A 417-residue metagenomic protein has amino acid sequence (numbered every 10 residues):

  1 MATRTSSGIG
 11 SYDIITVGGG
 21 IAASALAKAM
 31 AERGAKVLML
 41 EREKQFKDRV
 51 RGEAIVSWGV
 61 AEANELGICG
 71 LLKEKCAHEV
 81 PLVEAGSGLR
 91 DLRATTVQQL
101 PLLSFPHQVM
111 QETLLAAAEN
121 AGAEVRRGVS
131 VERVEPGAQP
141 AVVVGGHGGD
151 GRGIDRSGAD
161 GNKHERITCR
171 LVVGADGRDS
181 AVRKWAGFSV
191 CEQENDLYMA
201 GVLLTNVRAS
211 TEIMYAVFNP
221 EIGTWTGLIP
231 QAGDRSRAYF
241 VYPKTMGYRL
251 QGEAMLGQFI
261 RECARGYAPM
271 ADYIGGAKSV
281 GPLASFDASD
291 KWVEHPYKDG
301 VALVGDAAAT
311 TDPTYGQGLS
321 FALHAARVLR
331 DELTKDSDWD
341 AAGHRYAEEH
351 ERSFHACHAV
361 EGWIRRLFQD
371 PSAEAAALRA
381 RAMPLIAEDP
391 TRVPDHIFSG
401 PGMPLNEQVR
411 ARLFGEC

Functional and structural regions predicted by a protein language model:
M1-I14, A29-R33: Extreme N-terminal leader/targeting segments of oxidoreductases
S7-S11, A61, C69-W185, E192-G201 (+2 more regions): Conserved N-terminal helical subregion
A23-S24: N-terminal Rossmann-fold NAD(P) dinucleotide-binding loop
A31-R51: Glycine-rich FAD pyrophosphate-binding loop
K44-N64: Conserved N-terminal glycine-rich FAD pyrophosphate-binding loop of Rossmann-like flavoproteins
G149-R166, L171-V280: Conserved FAD-binding catalytic core of PHBH/FMO-like flavoproteins
Y248-D340: FAD/FMN-dependent oxidoreductases across multiple families
D331-C417: C-terminal helical "tail/cap" subdomain of flavin- and related membrane-associated enzymes
